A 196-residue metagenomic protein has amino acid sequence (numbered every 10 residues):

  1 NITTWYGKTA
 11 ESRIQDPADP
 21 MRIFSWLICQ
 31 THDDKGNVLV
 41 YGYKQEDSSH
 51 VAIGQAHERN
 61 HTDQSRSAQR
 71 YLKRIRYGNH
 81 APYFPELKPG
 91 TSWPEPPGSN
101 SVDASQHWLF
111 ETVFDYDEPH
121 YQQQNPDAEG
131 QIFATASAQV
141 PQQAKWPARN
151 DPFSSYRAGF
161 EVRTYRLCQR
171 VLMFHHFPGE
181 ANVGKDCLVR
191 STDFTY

Functional and structural regions predicted by a protein language model:
N1-Y196: Conserved catalytic cores of ATP-dependent inositol ring kinases
